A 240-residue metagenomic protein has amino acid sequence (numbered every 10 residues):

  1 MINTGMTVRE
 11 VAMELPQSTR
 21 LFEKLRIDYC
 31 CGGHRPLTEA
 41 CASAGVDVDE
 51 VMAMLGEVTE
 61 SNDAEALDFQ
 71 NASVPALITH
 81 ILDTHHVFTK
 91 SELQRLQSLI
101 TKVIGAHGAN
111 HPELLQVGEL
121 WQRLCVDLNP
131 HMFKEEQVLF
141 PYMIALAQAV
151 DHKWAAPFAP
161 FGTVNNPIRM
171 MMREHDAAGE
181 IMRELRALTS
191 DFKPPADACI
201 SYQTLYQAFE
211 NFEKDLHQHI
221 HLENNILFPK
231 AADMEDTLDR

Functional and structural regions predicted by a protein language model:
M1-R240: Small-residue-biased structural context
